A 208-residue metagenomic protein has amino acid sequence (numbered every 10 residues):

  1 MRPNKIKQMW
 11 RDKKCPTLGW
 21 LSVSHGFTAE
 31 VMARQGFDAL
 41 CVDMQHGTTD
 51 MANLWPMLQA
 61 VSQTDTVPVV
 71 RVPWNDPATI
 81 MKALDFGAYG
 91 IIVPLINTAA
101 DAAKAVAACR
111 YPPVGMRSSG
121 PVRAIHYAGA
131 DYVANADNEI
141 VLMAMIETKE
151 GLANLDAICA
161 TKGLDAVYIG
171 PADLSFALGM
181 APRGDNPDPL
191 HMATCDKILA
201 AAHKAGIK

Functional and structural regions predicted by a protein language model:
M1-K208: Expand to "…catalyze enediolate/carbanion chemistry for C-C bond making/breaking, isomerization, decarboxylation
